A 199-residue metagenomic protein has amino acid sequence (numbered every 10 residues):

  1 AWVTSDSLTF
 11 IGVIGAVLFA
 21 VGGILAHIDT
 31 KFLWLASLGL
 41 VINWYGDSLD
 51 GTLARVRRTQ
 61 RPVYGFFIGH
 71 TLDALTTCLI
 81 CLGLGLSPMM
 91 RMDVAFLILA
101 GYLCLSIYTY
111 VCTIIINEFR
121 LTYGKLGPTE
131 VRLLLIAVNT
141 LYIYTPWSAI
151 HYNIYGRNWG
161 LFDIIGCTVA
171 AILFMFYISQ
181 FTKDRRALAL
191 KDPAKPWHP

Functional and structural regions predicted by a protein language model:
A1-S37, G83-P199: Hydrophobic alpha-helical transmembrane segments
F32-L82, Y108-C112, T182-R186: Acidic (Asp/Glu-rich) catalytic motifs at the cytosolic membrane interface
